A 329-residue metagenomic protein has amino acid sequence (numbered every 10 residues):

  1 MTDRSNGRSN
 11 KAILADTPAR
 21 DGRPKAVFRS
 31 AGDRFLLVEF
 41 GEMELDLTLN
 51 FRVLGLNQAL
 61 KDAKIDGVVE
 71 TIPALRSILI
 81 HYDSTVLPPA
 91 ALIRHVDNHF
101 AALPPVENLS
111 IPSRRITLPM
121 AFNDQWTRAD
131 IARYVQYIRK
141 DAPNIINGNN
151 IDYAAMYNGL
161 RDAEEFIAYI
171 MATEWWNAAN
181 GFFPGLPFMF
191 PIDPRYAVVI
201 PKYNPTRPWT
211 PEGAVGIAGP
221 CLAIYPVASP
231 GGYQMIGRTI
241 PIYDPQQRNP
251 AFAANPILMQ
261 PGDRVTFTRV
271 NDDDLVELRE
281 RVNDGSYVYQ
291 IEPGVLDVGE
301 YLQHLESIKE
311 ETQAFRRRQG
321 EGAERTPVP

Functional and structural regions predicted by a protein language model:
T2-P329: Glycine-rich active-site loops that engage anionic ligands at enzyme catalytic sites
